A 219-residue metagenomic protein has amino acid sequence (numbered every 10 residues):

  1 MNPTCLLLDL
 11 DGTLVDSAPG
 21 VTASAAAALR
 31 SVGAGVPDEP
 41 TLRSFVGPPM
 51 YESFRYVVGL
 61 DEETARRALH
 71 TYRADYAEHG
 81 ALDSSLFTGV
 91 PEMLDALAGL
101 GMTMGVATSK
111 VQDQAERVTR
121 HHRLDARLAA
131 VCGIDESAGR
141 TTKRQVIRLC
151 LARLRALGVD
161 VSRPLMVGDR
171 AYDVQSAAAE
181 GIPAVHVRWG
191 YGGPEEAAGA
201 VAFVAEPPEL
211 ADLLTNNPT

Functional and structural regions predicted by a protein language model:
M1-S44, V58: Active-site neighborhood of HAD-like aspartate-dependent phosphohydrolases
C5, K143-V174: Conserved Lys-Pro-Asp/Glu-containing loop-to-beta segment of HAD-superfamily phosphomonoesterases, centered on
A28-L29, P49-E62, V118, C150-R153: Helix-loop "lid/cap" segments that line or gate small-molecule binding pockets
G35, D125-A129, D160: Conserved H-loop
R55-E92: Metal-dependent phosphoesterase signature
E78-V106, Q112-T119, R144, R148: Short, acidic loop-to-helix structural element flanking the phosphoryl-transfer center in phosphate-processing enzymes
D125-T141: A short, structured active-site edge motif that brings together acidic residues
M166-V204: Acidic, Mg2+-coordinating phosphoryl-transfer loop and its flanking beta/alpha structural elements, shared across
